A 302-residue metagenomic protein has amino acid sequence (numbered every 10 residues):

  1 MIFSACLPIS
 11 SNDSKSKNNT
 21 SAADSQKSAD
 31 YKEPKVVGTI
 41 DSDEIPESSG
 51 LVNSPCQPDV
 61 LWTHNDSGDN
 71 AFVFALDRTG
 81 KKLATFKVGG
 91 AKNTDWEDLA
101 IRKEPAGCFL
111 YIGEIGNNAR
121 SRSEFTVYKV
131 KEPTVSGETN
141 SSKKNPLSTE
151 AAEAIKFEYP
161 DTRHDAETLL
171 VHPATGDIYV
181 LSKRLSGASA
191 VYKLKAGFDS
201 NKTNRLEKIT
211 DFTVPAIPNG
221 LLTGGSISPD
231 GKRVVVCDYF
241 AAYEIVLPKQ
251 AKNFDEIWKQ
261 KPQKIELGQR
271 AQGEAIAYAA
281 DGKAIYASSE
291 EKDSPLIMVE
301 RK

Functional and structural regions predicted by a protein language model:
F3-A5: C-terminal motif of bacterial Sec signal peptides marking the signal peptidase cleavage site
L7-K302: Sequence/structural signature of beta-propeller domains
